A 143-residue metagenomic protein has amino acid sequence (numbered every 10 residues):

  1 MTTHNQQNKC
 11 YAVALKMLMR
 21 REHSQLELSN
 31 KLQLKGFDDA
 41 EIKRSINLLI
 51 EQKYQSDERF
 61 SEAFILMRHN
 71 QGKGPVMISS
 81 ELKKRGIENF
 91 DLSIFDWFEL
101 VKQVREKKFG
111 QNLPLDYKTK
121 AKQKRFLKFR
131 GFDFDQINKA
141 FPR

Functional and structural regions predicted by a protein language model:
M1-R143: An alpha-helical, amphipathic repeat domain used for nucleic-acid recognition, typified by the mTERF helical solenoid
